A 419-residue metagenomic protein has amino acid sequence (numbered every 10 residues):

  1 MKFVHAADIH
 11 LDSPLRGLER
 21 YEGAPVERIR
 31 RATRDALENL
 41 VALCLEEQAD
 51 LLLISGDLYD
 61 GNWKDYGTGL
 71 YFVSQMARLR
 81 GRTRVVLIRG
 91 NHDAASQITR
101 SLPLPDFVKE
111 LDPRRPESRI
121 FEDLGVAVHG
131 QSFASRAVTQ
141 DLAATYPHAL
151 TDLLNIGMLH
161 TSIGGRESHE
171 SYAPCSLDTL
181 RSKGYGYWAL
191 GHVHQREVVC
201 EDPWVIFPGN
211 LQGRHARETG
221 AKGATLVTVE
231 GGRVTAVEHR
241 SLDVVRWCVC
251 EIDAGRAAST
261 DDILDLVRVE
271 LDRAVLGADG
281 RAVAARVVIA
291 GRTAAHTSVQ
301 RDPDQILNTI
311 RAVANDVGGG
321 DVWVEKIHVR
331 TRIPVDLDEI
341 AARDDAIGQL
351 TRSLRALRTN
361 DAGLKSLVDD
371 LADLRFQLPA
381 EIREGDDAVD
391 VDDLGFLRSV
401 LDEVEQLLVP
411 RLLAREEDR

Functional and structural regions predicted by a protein language model:
M1-T68, D390-L394: N-terminal active-site segment of His-dependent metallophosphoesterases
K2, R16, E22-G23, L45-E47 (+2 more regions): His/Asp/Glu-rich metal-coordinating catalytic cores of metallo-dependent phosphodiesterases/hydrolases acting on
L11, R30, Q48, K64 (+12 more regions): Hydrophobic/basic alpha-helical segments enriched in Actinobacteria
R30, E170, G213-R217, D253-D261 (+1 more regions): Hydrophobic alpha-helical scaffolding
R30-R34, T68-G69, T139, H169-E170 (+2 more regions): A conditional alpha-helix N-cap/helix-loop micro-motif detector
R34, E38-L45, L70-V73, A143-P147 (+2 more regions): Amphipathic, non-transmembrane alpha-helical secondary structure
S55, G191, A290: Conserved residues at the C-terminal ends of beta-strands
L242-R419: Accessory, non-catalytic peripheral segments of nucleic-acid enzymes
